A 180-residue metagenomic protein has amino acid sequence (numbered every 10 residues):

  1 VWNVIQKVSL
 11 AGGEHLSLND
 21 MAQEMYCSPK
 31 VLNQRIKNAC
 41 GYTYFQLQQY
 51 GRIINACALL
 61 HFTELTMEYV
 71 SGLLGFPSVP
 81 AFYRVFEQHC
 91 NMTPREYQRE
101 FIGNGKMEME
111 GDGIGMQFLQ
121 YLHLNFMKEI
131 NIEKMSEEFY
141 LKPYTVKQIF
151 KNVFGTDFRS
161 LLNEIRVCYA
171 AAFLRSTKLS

Functional and structural regions predicted by a protein language model:
V1-S9, M67, Q120: Amphipathic alpha-helical segments enriched in hydrophobic/aromatic residues interleaved with Lys/Arg
Q6, Q23, Q120, E137 (+1 more regions): Replace "anionic and nucleotidyl ligands
H15-L47, L73-N104, E133-L162: Basic/polar phosphate-binding segments, predominantly the helix-turn-helix DNA-binding elements of transcriptional
N38-L73, F101-L124, E129, E133 (+1 more regions): Terminal helix-turn-helix DNA-binding modules in bacterial transcription factors
